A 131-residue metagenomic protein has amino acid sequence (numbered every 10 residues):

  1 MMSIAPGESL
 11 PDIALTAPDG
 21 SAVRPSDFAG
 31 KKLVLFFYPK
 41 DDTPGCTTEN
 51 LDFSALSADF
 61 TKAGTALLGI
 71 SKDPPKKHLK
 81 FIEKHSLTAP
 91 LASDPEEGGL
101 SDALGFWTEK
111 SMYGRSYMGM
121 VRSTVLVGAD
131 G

Functional and structural regions predicted by a protein language model:
M1-D130: Chalcogenol-based redox active-site neighborhoods
